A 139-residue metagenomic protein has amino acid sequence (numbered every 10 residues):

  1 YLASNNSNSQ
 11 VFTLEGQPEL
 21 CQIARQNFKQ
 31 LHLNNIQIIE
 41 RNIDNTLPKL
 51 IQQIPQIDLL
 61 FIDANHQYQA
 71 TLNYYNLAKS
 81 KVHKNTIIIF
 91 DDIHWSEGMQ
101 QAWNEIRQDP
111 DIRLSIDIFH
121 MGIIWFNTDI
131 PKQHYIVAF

Functional and structural regions predicted by a protein language model:
Y1-F139: S-adenosylmethionine/decaboxylated-SAM
